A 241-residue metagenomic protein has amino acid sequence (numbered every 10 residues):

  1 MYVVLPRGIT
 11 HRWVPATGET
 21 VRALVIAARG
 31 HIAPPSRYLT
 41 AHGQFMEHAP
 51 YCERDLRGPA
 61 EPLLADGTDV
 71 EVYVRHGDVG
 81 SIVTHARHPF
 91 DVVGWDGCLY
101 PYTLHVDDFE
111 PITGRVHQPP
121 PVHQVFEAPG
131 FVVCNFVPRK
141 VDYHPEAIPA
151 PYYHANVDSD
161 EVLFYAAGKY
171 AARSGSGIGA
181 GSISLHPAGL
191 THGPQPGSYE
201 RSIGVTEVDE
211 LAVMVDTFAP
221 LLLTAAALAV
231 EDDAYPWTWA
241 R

Functional and structural regions predicted by a protein language model:
M1-R241: Jelly-roll (double-stranded beta-helix
